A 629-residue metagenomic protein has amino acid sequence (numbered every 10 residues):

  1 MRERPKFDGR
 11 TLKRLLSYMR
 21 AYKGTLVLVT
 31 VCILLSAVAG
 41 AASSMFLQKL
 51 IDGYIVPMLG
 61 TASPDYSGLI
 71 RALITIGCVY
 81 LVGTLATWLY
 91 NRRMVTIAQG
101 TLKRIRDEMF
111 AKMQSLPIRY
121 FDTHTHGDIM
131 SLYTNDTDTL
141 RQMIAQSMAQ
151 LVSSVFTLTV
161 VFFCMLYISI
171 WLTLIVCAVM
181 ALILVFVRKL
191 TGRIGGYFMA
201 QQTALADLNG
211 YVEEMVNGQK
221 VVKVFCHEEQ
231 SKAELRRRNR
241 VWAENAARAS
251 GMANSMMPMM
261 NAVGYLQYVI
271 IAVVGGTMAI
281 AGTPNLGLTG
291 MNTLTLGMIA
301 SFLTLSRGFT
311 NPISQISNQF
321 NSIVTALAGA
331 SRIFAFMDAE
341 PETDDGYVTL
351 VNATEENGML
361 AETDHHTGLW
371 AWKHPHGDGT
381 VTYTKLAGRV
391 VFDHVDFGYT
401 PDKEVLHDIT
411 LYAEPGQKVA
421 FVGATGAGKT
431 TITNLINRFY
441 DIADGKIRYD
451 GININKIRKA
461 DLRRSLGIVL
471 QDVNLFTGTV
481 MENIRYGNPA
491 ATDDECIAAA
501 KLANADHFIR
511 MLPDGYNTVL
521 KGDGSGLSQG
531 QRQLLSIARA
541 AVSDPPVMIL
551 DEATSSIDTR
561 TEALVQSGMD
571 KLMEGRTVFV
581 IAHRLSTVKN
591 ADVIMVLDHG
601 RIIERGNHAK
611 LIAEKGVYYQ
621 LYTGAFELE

Functional and structural regions predicted by a protein language model:
M1-G40, I55-T75, Y90-M94, A98 (+12 more regions): Membrane-integrated ABC transporters
R4-D8, V31-C32, A39-D52, V79-H126 (+11 more regions): Juxtamembrane helix-loop junctions of ABC transporter transmembrane domains
L26-L89, Y167-W171, V273, A281-T293: Transmembrane helix-loop-helix hairpins at lipid-water interfaces of multipass membrane proteins, especially the type-1
V31, I74, A86, Y90 (+5 more regions): Hydrophobic alpha-helical transmembrane segments of ABC transporter permease domains
A62, A353-E629: ABC-type nucleotide-binding domain
I118-R119, N135-I144, M148, V152 (+6 more regions): An intracellular "coupling" helix at the cytosolic face of ABC transporter transmembrane type-1 domains
C164-A178, R248, M252-R332, F336-E340 (+1 more regions): Helix-loop-helix
